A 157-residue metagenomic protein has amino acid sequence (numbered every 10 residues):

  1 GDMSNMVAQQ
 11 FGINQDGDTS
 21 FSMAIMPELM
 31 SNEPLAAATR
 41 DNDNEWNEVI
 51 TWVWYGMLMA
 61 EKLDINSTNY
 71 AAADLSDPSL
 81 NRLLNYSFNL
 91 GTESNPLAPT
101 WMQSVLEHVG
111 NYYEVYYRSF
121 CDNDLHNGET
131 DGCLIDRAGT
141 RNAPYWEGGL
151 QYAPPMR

Functional and structural regions predicted by a protein language model:
G1-F21: A ligand-binding cleft/hinge motif common to bilobed small-molecule-binding domains
S20, M26-M102, N123, T140 (+1 more regions): Extended ligand-binding regions for polar small-molecule ligands
R118-G128: Detector for small/aliphatic-rich hydrophobic stretches
L134: Phosphate-ester processing/binding pockets and catalytic centers
